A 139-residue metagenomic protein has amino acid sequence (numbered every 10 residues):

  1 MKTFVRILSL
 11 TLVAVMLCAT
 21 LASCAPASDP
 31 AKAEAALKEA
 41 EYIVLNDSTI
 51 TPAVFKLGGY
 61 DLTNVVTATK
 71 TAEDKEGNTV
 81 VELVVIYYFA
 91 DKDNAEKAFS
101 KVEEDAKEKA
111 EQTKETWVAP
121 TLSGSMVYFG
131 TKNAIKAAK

Functional and structural regions predicted by a protein language model:
M1-T11: Bacterial N-terminal signal peptides that target proteins for export
A19-S23: C-terminal motif of bacterial Sec signal peptides marking the signal peptidase cleavage site
C24-A68, A137-K139: N-terminal "mature-domain start" segment
D29, A33, N94-A98, V102 (+1 more regions): Stable alpha-helical elements in mature extracytoplasmic
L37-E41, D93, A106: Sec/Tat-exported extracytoplasmic proteins
D61-N78, K114-L122: Short, surface-exposed beta-strand/loop micro-motifs that present aromatic residues
G77-E96: A short acidic-to-branched-hydrophobic micro-motif
K107-K139: A short, solvent-exposed beta-edge/loop patch
